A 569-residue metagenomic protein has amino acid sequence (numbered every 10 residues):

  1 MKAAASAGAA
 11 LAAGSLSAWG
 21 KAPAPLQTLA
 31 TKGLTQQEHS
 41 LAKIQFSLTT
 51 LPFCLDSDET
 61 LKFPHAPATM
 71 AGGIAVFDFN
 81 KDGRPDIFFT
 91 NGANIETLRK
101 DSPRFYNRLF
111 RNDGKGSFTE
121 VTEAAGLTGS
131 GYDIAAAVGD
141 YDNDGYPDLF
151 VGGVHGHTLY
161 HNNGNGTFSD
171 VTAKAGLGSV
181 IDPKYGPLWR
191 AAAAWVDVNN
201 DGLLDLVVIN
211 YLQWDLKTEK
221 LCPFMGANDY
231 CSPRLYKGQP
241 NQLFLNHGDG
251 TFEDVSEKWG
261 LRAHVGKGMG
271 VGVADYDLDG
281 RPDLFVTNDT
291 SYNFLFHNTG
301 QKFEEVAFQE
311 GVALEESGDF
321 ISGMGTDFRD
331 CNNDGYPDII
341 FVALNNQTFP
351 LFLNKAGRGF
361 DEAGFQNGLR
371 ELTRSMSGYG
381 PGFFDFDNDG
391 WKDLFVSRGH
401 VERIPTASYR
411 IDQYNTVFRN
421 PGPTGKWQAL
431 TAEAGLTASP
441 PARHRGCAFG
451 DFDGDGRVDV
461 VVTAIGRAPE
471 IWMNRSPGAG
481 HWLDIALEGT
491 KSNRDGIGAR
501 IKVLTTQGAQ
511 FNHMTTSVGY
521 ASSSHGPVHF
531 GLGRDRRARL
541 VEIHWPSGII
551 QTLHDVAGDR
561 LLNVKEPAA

Functional and structural regions predicted by a protein language model:
M1-G20: N-terminal export signals
G14-Q45: C-terminal segment of N-terminal export signals and the immediately downstream linker at the start of the mature
G33-I44, L98-V121, G156-V171, E219-P223 (+6 more regions): Beta-propeller blade repeat segments, especially FG-GAP/WD-type strand-to-loop junctions in 6- to 7-bladed propeller
L51-G73, A125-A137, L177-A194, K237 (+7 more regions): Repeat-based blade/solenoid architectures
F53, E59-L61, G368-R374, E402 (+1 more regions): Gly/Ser/Thr/Pro-enriched helix-cap/hinge segments flanking short amphipathic alpha-helices
A71-K81, R111, Y132-P147, H161 (+7 more regions): Beta-propeller blade termini
R84-N91, D144-G153, L206-N210, L284-N288 (+4 more regions): Hydrophobic beta-strand segments that make up the repeating blades of beta-propeller and related beta-repeat
E123-L127, G131-A137, G152-G156, Y160-W195 (+3 more regions): Asp-box/WD-like beta-propeller blade repeats and closely related beta-sheet repeat scaffolds
